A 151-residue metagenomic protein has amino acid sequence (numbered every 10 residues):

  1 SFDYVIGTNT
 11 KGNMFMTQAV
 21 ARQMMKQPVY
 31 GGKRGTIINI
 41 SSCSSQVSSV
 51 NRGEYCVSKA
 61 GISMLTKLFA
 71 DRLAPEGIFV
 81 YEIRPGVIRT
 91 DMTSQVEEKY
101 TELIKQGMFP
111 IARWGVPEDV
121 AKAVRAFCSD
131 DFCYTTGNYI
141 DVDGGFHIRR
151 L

Functional and structural regions predicted by a protein language model:
S1-D3, K105: Substrate-binding pocket helix/loop in short-chain dehydrogenase/reductase
T17, S58, T66: Active-site helix of classical SDR
R22, D71-R72, C133: Alpha-helical segment proximal to the catalytic Tyr-Lys
S42: Residue(s) in the substrate-gating loop at a strand-loop-helix junction that position the organic substrate next
V47, G107, R125, T136-L151: Short C-terminal tail/terminal secondary-structure segment of NAD(P)H-dependent dehydrogenase/reductase domains
A74, F79, T135-G137: Short, small/polar-rich loop/turn modules that mediate ligand/substrate recognition or access, typified
F109-V120: A conserved structural motif in NAD(P)-dependent oxidoreductases
